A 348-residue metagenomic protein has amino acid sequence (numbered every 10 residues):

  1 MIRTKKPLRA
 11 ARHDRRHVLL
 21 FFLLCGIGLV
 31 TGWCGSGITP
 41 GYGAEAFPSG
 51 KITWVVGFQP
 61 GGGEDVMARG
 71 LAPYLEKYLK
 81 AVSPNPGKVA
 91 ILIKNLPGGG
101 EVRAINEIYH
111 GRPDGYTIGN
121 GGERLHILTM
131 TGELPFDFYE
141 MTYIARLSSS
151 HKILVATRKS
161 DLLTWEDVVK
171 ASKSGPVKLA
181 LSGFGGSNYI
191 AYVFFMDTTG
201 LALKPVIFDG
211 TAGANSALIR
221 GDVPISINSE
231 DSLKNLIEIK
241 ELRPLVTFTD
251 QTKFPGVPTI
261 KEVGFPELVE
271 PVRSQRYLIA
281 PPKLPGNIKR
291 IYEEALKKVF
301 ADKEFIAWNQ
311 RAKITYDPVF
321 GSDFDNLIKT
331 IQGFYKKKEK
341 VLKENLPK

Functional and structural regions predicted by a protein language model:
M1-S49, K348: Short, low-complexity disordered leader/linker segments with a strong preference for bacterial N-terminal type II
Y42-E140, P176, N188, T198-I227 (+6 more regions): N-terminal (or domain-start) structured segment
S49-K51, N287-K348: An extracytoplasmic/periplasmic, membrane-proximal ligand-sensing/linker region
T53, N95, K178-L181, R243-F248: Structural signature of the Rossmann-like NAD(P)-dependent dehydrogenase/reductase core
N85, E107-T117, L128-G213, I260 (+2 more regions): Hinge/capping helix and adjacent helix->loop/strand transition within the periplasmic-binding protein
G122-E123, R158, S229-D231, F248-T249 (+1 more regions): Short secondary-structure boundary segments
Y139-L147, A202-V206, P224, K234-P271: Short beta-strand->loop
